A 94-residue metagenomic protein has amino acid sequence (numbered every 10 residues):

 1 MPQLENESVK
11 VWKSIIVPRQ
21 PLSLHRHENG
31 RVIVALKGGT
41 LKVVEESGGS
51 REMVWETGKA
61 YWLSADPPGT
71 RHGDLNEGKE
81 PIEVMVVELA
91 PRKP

Functional and structural regions predicted by a protein language model:
M1-S23, E28-I33, V86-V87: A short glycine-rich, His/Asp/Glu-containing loop-to-beta-strand
E5-S8, S47-D66: Short acidic-glycine-tyrosine-enriched beta hairpin
S14, L22-H27, V44-E45, E52-V54 (+1 more regions): Short histidine-centered beta-strand/loop micro-motifs that create catalytic or ligand/metal-coordination sites
R19-S23, K59-D74: Histidine-centered metal-chelating micro-motifs
H27-S47: Glycine- and acidic-residue-biased ligand/ion/polar-headgroup-sensing regions
P67-R92: Ligand-binding loop in jelly-roll beta-barrel domains
